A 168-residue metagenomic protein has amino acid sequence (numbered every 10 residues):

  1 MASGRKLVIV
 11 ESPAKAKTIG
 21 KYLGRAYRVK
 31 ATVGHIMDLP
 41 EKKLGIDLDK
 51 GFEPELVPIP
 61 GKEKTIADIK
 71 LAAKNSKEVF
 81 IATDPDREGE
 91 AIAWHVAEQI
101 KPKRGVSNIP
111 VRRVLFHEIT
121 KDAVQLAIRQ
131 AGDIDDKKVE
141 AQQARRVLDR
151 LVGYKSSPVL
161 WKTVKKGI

Functional and structural regions predicted by a protein language model:
M1-L160: Intrinsically disordered, low-complexity regulatory segments
P158-I168: Charge-patterned, long linear interaction tracts outside catalytic cores
